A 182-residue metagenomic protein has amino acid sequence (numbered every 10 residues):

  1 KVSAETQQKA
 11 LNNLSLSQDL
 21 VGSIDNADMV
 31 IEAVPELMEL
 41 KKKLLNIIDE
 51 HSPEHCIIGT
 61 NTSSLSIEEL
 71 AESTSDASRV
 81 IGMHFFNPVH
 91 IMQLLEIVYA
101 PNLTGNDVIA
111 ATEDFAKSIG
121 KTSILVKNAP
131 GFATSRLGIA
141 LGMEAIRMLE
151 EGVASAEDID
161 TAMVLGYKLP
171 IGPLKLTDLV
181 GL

Functional and structural regions predicted by a protein language model:
V2-I58, S64-L65: Rossmann-like NAD(P)-binding element
V2-L11, E72-S75, F115-K117: Short, conserved catalytic or adaptor-binding loops enriched in Gly and charged residues
L14, V30-A33, G59, N87 (+3 more regions): Buried hydrophobic positions in well-ordered alpha/beta secondary-structure cores of metabolic enzymes
L14-L16, V80, S123: Generic structural signal for residues in well-ordered beta-strands
L37-D114: Rossmann-fold NAD(P)-binding glycine/threonine-rich loop
D76, L94-A129, I139-P170: Internal alpha-helical scaffold of NAD(P)-dependent oxidoreductase catalytic cores
K127-R136, K175-T177: A short glycine-threonine-serine/GTX helix/turn-capping micro-motif
D178-L182: Short, intrinsically disordered, charge-balanced linker/junction segments flanking boundaries in proteins
